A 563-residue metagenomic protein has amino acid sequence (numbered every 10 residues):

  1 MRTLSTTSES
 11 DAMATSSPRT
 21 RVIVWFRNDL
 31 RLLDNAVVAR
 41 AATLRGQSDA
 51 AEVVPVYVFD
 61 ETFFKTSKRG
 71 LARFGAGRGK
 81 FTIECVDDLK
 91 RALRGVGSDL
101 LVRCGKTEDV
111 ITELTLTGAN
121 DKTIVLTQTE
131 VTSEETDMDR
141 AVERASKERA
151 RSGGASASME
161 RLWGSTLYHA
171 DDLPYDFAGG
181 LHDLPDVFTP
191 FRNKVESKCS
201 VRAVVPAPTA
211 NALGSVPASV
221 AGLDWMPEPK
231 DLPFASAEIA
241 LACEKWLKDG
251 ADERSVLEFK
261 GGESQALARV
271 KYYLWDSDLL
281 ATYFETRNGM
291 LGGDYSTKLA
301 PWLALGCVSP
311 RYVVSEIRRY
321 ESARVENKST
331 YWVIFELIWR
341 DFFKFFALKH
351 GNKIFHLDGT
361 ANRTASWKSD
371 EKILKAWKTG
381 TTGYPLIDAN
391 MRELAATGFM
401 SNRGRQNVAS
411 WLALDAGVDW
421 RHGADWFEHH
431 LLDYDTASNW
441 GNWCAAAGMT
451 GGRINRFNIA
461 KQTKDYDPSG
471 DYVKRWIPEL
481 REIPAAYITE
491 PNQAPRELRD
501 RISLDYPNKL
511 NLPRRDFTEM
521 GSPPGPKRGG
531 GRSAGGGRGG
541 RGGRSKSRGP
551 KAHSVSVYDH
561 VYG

Functional and structural regions predicted by a protein language model:
M1-T6: N-terminal chloroplast transit peptides
A14-V216, R392-E393, S438, G521-G563: Trp/Phe/Arg-rich N-terminal binding region typifying the photolyase-homology
A42, S264-L267, M391, A424: Residues within alpha-helical segments
A72-A76, K80, L257-K260, S264 (+2 more regions): Charge-dense, low-complexity intrinsically disordered segments
F81-C85, G262, T382, L386: Soluble or luminal CAZymes and related metallo-dependent hydrolases
G180-A361, D471-G563: Glycine/tryptophan-enriched, flexible segments
G292-A485: Active-site-proximal binding-pocket segments
